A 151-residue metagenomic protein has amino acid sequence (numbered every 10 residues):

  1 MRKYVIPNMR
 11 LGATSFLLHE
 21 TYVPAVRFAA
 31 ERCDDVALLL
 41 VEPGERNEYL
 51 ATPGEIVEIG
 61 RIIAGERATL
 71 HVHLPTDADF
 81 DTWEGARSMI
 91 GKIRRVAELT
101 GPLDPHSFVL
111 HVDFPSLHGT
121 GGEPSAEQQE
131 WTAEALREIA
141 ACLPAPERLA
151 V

Functional and structural regions predicted by a protein language model:
M1-R95: N-terminal pre-domain/capping segments
A64, D81-V151: Active-site acidic/histidine proton-transfer and metal-coordination neighborhood in alpha/beta enzyme cores
